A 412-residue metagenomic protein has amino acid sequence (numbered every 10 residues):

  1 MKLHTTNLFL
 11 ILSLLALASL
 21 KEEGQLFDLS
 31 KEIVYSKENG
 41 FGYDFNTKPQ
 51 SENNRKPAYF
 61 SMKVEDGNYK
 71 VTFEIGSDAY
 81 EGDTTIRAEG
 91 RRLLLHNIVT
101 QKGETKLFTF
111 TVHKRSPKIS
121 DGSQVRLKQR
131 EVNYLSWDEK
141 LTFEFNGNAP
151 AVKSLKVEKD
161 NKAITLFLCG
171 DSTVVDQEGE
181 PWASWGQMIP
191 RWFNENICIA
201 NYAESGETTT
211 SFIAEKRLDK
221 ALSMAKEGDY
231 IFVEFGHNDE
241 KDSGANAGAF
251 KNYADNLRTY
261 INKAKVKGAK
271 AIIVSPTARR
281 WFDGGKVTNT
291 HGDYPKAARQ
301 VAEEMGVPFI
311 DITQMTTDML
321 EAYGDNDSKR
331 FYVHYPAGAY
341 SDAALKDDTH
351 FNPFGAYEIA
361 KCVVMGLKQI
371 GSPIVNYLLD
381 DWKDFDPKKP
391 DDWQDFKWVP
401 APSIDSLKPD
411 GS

Functional and structural regions predicted by a protein language model:
K21-E22, F143, G147-E204, L218-I231: Serine-esterase "nucleophile elbow" of acetyl-processing enzymes
E23-R55, A149-E158, S172-V175: Low-complexity, Gly/Ser/Thr/Pro- and Asn/Asp-enriched, turn/coil-prone segments that serve as flexible N-terminal
N53-G67: Short beta-strands within extracellular/lumenal beta-sheet-rich domains
F60, I75-L95: Short, surface-exposed beta-strand/strand-loop-strand elements in extracellular ectodomains
G67-E74: A short tyrosine-centered beta-strand micro-motif
E89, K216-D384, K388, D392-S412: Alpha-helical cap/lid subdomain in secreted, periplasmic, or secretory-pathway luminal O-acyl-processing enzymes
H96-L127: Extracellular carbohydrate recognition and processing domains and analogous Trp-centered ligand-binding platforms
K114-S123, V132-N146: Noncatalytic modules at the cell exterior or secretory-pathway interfaces, chiefly beta-strand-rich lectin/adhesion
